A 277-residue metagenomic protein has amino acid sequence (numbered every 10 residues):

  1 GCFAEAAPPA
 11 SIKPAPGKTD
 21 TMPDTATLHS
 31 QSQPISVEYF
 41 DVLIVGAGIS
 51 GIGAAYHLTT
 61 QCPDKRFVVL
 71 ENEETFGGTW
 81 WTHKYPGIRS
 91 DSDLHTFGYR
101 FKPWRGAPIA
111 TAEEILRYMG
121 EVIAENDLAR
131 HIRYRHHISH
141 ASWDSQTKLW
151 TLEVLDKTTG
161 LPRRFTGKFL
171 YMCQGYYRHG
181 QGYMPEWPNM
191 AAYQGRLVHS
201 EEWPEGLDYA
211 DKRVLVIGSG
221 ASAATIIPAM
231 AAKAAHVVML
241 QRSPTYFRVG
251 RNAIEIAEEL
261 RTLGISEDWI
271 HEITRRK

Functional and structural regions predicted by a protein language model:
E5, A10-K13, K18-T21: Short, positively charged and aromatic/hydrophobic N-terminal segments
D24-L28, L155, G195-E201: Short gly/ser/thr-rich secondary-structure transition/capping motifs
S32-Y39, L43-I44, I49, G53-A54 (+3 more regions): Rossmann-like dinucleotide-binding core of oxidoreductases
D41-D91, P103-A124, L128-I132, H136: N-terminal cofactor/phosphate-binding cores enriched in small/glycine residues, especially glycine-rich loops such as
G77-E121, P244-K277: Glycine-rich active-site loop/strand segments that organize a redox cofactor
T96, I132-R133, G195-V198: Conserved beta-strand scaffold positions in the cores of enzyme catalytic domains, especially in NTP/NDP-utilizing
G106-R178: Feature captures the FAD/FMN-dependent oxidoreductase FAD-binding
